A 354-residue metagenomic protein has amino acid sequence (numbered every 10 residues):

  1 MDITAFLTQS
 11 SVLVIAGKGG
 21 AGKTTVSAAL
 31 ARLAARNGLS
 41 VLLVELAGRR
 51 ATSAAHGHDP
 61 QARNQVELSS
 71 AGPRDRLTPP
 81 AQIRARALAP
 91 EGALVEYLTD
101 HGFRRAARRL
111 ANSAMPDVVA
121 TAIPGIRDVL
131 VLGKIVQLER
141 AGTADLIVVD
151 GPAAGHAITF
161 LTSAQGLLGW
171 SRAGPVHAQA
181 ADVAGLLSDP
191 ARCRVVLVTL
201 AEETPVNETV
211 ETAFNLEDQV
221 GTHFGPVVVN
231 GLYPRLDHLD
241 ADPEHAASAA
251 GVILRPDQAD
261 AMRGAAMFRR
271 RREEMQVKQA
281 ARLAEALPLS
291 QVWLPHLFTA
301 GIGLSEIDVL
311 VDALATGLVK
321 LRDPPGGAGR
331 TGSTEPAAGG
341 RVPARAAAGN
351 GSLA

Functional and structural regions predicted by a protein language model:
T4-S10: Phosphate-binding P-loop
A5, A21, T25-A29, A35-N37 (+6 more regions): Conserved catalytic-core segment of NTP-binding enzymes
K18: P-loop (Walker A) phosphate-binding loop of NTP-binding proteins
R32-N112: N-terminal phosphate/diphosphate-binding loop that engages ATP/GTP or pyrophosphate donors across diverse enzyme folds
E96-R140: ATP-hydrolysis module of ASCE/P-loop NTPase motor domains, specifically the Walker B Asp-Glu catalytic pair
L289, W293, F298-R322: C-terminal/domain-terminus segments
P325-N350: Intrinsically disordered, low-complexity terminal tails and inter-domain linkers enriched for S/T/G/P/D/E
